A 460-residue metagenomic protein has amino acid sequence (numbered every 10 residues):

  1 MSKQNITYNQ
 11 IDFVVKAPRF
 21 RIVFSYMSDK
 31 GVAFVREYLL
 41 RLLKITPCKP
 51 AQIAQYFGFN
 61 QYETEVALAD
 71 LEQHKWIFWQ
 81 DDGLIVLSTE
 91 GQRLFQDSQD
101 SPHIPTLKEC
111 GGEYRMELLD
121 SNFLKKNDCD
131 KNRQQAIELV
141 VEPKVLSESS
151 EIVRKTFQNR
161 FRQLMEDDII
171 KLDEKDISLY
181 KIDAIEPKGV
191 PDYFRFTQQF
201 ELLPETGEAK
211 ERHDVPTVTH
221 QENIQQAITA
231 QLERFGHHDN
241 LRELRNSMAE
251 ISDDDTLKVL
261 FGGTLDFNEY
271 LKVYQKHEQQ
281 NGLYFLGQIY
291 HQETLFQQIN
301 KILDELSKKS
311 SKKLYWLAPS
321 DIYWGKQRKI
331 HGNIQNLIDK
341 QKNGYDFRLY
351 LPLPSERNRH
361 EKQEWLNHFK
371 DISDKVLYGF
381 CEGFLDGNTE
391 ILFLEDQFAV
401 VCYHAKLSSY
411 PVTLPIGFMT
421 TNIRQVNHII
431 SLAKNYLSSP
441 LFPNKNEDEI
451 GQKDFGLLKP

Functional and structural regions predicted by a protein language model:
M1-I6: Basic, amphipathic N-terminal segments
Y8-L39, A51, E63: Short alpha-helical segments that sit at the start of domains
F20-F24, W79, V140-K312, W324-P460: PLD/PLD-like phosphodiesterase catalytic module centered on the HKD motif
I45-Y56: Short acidic, hydrophobic short linear motifs in intrinsically disordered regions
F57-Q73: Short amphipathic alpha-helical interaction segments
E72-D82: A short, conserved structural fragment
G83-T89: Minor-groove-contacting beta-hairpin "wing" of winged helix-turn-helix DNA-binding domains
T89-V141: Short, amphipathic alpha-helical interaction segments positioned at domain boundaries
